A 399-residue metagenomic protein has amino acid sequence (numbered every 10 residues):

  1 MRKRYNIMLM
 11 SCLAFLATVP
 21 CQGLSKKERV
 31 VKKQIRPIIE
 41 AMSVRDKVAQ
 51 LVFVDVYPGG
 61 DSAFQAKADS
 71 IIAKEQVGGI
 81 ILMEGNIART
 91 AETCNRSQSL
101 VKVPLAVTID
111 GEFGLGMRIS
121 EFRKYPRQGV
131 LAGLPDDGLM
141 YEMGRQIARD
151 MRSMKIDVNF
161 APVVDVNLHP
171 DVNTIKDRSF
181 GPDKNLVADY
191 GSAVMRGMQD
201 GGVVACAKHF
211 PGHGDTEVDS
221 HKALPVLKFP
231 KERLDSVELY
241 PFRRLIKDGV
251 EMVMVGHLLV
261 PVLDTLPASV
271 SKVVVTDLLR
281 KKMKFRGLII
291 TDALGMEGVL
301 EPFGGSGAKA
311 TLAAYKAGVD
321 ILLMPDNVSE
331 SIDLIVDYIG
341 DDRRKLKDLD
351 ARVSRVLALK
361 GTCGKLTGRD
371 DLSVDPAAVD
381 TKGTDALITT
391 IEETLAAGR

Functional and structural regions predicted by a protein language model:
M1-M8: Bacterial N-terminal signal peptides that target proteins for export
R2, C21-S70, K272, K281-K282 (+1 more regions): Preference for extracellular/luminal or secreted protein segments
L13-C21: Hydrophobic h-region of N-terminal signal peptides that target proteins for export in Gram-negative bacteria
S43, I80, R89-L105, L115-M117 (+2 more regions): Second-shell residues forming the walls of enzyme active-site clefts
V56-G60, V107-M117, D157-N167, A207-H213 (+1 more regions): Short glycine-enriched loops at secondary-structure junctions
A73-I87: A short aromatic-anchored loop/beta-hairpin motif
I87-P104, D137-K155, S354: Active-site-adjacent structural elements in enzyme catalytic domains
G133-I156, A161-G191, M195, Q199: A substrate-binding/cap region within the structured catalytic cores of diverse enzymes
